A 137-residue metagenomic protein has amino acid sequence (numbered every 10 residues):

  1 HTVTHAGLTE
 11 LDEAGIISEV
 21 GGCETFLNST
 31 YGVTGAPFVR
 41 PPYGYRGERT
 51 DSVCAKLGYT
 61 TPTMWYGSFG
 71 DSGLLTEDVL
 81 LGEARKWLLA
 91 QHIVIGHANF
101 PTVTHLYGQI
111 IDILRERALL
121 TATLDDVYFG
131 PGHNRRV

Functional and structural regions predicted by a protein language model:
H1-I95, N99, R135-R136: Metal-dependent polysaccharide deacetylase catalytic core of the NodB/CE4 family, i.e., the active-site-bearing domain
T102-V137: C-terminal domain-boundary segment and adjacent tail
